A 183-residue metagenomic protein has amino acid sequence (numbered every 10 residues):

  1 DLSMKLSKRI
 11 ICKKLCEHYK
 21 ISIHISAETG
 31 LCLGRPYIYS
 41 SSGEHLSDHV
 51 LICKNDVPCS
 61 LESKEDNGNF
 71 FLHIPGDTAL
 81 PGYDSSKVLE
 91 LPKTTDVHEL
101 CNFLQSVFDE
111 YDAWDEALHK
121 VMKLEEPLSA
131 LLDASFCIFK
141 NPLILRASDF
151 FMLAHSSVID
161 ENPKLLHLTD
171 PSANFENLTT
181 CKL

Functional and structural regions predicted by a protein language model:
D1-L183: Alpha-helical/coil-rich non-catalytic "connector" segments in signaling and regulatory proteins
